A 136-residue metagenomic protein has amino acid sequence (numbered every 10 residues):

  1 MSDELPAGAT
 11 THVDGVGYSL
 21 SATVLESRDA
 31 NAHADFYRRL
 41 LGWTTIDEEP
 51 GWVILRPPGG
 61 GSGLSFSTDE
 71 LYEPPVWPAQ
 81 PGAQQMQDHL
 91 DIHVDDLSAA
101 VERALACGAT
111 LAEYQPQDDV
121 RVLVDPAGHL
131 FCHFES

Functional and structural regions predicted by a protein language model:
S2-S21, W43-D91, V101-D125, S136: Vicinal oxygen chelate
H33, Y37-R38, A104, G128: Conserved active-site tyrosine of GNAT-family acetyltransferases
D95, H129: Conserved Rossmann-like nucleotide-cofactor binding loop
H133: Short glycine-/small-residue motifs
